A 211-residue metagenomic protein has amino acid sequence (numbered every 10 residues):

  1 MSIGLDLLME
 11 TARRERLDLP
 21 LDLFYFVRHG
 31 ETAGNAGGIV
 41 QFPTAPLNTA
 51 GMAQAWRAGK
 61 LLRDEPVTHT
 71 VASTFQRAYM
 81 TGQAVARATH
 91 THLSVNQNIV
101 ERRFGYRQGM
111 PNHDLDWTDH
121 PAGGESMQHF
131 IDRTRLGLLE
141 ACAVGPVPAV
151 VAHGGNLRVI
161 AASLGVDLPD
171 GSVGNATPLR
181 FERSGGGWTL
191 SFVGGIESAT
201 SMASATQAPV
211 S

Functional and structural regions predicted by a protein language model:
S2-T89, A122-E125: Active-site-proximal alpha-helix that buttresses catalytic centers in soluble enzyme cores
F24, P146-N156: Generic beta-sheet signal
E31, Q76, I99-V100, G155: Catalytic metal-binding/acid-base residues of hydrolase active sites
A45-P46, R87-L136, T189-V193, M202-S211: Phosphate-handling substructures
L62, A141-C142: Short hydrophobic patches on amphipathic alpha-helices that form coiled-coil/helix-mediated interaction surfaces
A72-S73, D132, V151-A152: Short beta-strand scaffold positions
A86-T89, L164, L168: Active-site catalytic pocket residues across diverse enzymes, especially alpha/beta-hydrolases
D167-A199: Domain-level recognition of soluble alpha/beta enzyme cores, biased toward histidine phosphatases/phosphomutases
